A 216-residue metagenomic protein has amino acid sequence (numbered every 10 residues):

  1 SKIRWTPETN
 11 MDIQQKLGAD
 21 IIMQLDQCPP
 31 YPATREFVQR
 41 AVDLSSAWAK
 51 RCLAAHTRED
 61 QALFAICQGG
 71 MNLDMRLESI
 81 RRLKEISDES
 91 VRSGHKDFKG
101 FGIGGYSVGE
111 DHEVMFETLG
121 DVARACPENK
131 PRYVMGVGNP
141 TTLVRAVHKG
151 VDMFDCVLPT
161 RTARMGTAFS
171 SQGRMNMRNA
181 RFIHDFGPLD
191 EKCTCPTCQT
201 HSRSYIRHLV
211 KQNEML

Functional and structural regions predicted by a protein language model:
S1-R58, A180-I183: Non-catalytic, usually N-terminal nucleic-acid engagement modules in DNA/RNA processing proteins
I22, L73, R92-H95, K211-L216: Short amphipathic alpha-helical segments with coiled-coil-like heptad repeat character
D26-P32, D190-L216: C-terminal extensions of enzymes
Y31, Q39, G100-S107, M215: Glycine- and acidic
D43-S46, A55-L189: Glycine-rich phosphate/ribose-binding loops and adjacent secondary-structure elements that form binding surfaces
R51, R82, D121, Y205-H208: Alpha-helical scaffold segments in soluble metabolic enzymes
C52-A55, I86, L209-N213: Change "in soluble alpha/beta enzymes" to "in soluble alpha/beta proteins
